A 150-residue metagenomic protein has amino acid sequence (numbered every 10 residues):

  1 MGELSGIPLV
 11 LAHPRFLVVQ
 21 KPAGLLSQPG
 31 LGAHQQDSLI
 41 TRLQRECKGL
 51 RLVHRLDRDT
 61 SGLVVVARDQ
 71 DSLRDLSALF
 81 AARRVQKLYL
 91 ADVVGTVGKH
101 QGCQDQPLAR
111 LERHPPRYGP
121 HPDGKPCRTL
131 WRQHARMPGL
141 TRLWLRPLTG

Functional and structural regions predicted by a protein language model:
M1-G150: RNA pseudouridine synthases
